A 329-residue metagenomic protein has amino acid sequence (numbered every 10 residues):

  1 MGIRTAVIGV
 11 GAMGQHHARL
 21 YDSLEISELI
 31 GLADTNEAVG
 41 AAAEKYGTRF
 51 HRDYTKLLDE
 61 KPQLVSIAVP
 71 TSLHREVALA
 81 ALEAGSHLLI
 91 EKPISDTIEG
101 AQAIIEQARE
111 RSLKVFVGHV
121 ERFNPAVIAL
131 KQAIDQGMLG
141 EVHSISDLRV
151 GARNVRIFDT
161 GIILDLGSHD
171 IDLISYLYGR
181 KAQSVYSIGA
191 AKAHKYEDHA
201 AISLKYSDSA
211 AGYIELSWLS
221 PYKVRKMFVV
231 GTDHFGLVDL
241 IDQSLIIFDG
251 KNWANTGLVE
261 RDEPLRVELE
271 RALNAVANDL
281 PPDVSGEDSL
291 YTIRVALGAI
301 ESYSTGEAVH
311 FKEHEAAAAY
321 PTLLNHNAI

Functional and structural regions predicted by a protein language model:
M1-Y46, N327-I329: N-terminal Rossmann-like dinucleotide-binding module
H17, T48-Q107, L323: Beta-loop-alpha module in the N-terminal Rossmann-like domain of NAD(P)-dependent dehydrogenases, especially those
I30, Q63, H143: Conserved acidic residues
R52, I90-E91, V115-V117, V238: Hydrophobic residues in well-ordered beta-strands that form the structural core
K56, L64-I67, L113, S207 (+1 more regions): C-terminal helix-rich "cap/oligomerization" subdomain common to oxidoreductases
S95-R153: A contiguous active-site-proximal alpha/beta segment in oxidoreductase catalytic domains
G118-P125, G151-A182, D288-S289: Mid-domain beta-loop-alpha active-site segment that forms a flexible, acidic cofactor/metal-binding surface
I171-S244, R266-P281, A299, E315-I329: Contiguous beta-strand/loop segments that form the cofactor/metal-binding neighborhood of enzyme cores
